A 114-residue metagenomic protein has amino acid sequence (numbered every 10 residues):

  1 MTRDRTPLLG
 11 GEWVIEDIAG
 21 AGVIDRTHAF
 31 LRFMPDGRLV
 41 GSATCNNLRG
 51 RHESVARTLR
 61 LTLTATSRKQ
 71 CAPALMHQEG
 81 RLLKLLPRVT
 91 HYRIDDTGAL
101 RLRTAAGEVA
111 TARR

Functional and structural regions predicted by a protein language model:
M1-R114: Lipid interaction determinants
